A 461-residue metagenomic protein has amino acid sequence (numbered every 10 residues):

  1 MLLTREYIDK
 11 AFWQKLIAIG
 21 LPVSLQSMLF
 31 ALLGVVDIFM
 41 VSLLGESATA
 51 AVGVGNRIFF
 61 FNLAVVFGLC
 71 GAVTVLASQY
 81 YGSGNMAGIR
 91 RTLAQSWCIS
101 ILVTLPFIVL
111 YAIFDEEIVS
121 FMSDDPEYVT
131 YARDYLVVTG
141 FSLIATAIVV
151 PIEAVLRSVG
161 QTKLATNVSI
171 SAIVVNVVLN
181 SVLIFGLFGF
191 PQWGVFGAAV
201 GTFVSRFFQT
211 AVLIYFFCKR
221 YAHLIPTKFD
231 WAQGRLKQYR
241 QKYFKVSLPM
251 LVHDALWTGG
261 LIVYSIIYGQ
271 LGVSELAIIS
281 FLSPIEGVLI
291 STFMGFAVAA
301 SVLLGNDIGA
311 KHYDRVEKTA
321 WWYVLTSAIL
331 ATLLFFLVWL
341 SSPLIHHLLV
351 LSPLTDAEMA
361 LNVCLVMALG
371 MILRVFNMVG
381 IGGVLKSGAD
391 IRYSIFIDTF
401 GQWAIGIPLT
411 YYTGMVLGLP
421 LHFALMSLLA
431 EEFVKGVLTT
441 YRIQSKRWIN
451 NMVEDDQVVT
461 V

Functional and structural regions predicted by a protein language model:
M1-V23, A77-I144, F190-S247, L304-G370 (+1 more regions): Short alpha-helical transmembrane segments in multi-pass integral membrane proteins
Y7-F39, L43-L44, F60-A72, L76 (+6 more regions): N-terminal transmembrane alpha-helices
A18-D37, V138, V149, A172 (+5 more regions): Transmembrane helical elements of multi-pass membrane transporters/channels
M28, L32-A50, V119-P126, V182-W193 (+4 more regions): Helix-terminus/linker motif at the lipid-water interface of multi-pass membrane proteins
F30, G34-D37, V41, L63-C70 (+17 more regions): Alpha-helical transmembrane segments and their lipid-water interface positions in multi-pass membrane proteins
V41-F60, T92, P126-Y131, V195-F196 (+5 more regions): Interfacial/gating helices of multi-pass transporter permease domains
T49-V109, T146-A165, L276-S342, V375-I397: Small-residue-rich hydrophobic transmembrane alpha-helices
C70, T139-S158, A165-N176, A198-I214 (+5 more regions): Short runs within selected transmembrane alpha-helices of multi-pass transporters and secretion channels
